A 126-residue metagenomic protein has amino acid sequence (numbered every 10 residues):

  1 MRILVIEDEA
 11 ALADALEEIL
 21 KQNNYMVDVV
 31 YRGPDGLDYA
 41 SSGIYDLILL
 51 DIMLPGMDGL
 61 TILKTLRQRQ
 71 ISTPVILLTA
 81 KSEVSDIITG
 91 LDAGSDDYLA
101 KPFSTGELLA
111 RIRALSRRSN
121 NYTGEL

Functional and structural regions predicted by a protein language model:
M1-Y122: N-terminal/domain-start alpha-helical segments
G124-L126: Short acidic-hydrophobic surface loop/beta-edge motif
